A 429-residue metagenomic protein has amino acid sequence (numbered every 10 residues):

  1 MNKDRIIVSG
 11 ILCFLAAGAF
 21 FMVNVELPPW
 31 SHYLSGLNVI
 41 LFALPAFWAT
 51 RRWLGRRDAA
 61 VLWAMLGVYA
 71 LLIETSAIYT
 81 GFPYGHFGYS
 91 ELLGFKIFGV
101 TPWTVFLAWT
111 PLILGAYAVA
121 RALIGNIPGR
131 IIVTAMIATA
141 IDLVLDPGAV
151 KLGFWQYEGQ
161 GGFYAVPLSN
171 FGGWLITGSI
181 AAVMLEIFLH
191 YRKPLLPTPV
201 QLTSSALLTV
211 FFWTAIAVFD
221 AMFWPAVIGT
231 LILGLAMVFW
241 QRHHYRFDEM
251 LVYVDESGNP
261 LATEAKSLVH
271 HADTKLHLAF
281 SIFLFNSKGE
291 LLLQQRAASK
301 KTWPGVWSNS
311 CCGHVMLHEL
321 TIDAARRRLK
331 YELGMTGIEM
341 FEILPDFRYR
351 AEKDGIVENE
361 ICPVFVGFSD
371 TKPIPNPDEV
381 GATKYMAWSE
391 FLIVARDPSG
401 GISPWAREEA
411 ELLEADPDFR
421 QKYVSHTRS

Functional and structural regions predicted by a protein language model:
M1-E249, H426-S429: Aromatic-rich, lipid-facing transmembrane alpha helices and their immediate juxtamembrane interface loops in integral
E74, L292-Q295: Beta-strand scaffold of nucleotide-dependent catalytic cores
R246-S281, F285-S287: Acidic, metal-coordinating catalytic segment for phosphate/diphosphate chemistry, firing primarily on the Nudix
E249, L278-F280, S287, C311 (+3 more regions): Residues that flank catalytic or metal-binding motifs in active/ligand-binding sites
L292-L293, S310-L344, F365: The catalytic Nudix box helix
K300-G305: A conserved beta-turn-beta hairpin within the catalytic core of GNAT-like acetyltransferases that forms part
D346-E352, I356-S429: Nudix hydrolase/Nudix homology domain
